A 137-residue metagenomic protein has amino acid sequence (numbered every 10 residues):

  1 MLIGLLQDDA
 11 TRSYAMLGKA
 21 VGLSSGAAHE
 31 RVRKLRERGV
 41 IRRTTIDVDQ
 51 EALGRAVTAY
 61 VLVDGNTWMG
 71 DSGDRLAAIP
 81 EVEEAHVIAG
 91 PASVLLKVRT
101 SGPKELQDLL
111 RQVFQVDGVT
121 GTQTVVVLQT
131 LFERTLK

Functional and structural regions predicted by a protein language model:
M1-K137: A compositional/biophysical signature of low hydrophobicity enriched in polar/charged and small residues
